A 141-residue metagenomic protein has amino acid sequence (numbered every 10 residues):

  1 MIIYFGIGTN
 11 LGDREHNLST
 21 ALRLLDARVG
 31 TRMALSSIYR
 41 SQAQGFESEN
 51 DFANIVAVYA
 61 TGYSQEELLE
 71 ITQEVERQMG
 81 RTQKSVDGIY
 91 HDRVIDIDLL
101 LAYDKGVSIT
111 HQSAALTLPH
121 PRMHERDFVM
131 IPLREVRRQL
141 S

Functional and structural regions predicted by a protein language model:
M1-V29, L35-Q42: N-terminal beta1-alpha1 ligand-phosphate binding loop
I3, I55, R126-F128: Small-molecule pocket liners
I7, L35, I55-A57, I97-L101: A structural signal for short, well-ordered beta-strand segments
D13, Q44-D51, Y63-S141: Flexible, gly/pro- and Lys/Arg-enriched active-site loops
S36-A60: Short, charge-patterned binding micro-sites
